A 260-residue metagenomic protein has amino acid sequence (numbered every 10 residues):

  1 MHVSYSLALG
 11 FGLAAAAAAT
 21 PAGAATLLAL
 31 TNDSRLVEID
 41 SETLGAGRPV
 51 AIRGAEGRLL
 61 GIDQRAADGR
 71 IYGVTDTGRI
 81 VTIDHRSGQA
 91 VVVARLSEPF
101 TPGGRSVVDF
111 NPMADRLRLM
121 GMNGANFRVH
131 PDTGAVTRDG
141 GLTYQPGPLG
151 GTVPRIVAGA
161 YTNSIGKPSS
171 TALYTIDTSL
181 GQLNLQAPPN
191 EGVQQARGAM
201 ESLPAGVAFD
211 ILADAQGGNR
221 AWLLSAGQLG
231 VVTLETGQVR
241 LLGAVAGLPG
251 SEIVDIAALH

Functional and structural regions predicted by a protein language model:
A17-P21: N-terminal signal peptide c-region/cleavage motif recognized by signal peptidases
A24-E42: An edge-strand/N-cap motif at the start of beta-rich repeat modules
T26-L30, R70-G73, R116-L119, P168 (+2 more regions): Conserved beta-propeller blade signature
D33-V37, G69, T77-V81, N123-N126 (+2 more regions): Loop/turn residues immediately N-terminal
S41-L44, D84-G88, H130-G134, P188-E191 (+1 more regions): Short loop/turn segments that connect beta-strands within beta-propeller blades
G45-G54, Q89-P99, R138-L149, V193-E201 (+1 more regions): A short beta-strand motif characteristic of beta-propeller blades
L60-D68, P99-D115, G151-S169, A205-G217 (+1 more regions): Structural signature of eukaryotic scaffold interfaces centered on beta-propeller domains
V239-H260: Blade-level signature of beta-propeller repeat domains, shared across WD40, Kelch, NHL, RCC1 and BNR/Asp-box propellers
